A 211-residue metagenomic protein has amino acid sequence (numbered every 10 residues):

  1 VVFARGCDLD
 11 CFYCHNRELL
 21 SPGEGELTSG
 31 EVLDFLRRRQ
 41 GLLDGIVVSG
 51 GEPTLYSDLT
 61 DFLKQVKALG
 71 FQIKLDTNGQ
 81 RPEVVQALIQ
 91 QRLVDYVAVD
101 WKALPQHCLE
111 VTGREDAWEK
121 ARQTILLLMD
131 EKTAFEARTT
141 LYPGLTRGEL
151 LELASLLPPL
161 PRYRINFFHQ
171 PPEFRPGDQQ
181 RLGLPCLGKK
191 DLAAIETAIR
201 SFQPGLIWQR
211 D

Functional and structural regions predicted by a protein language model:
V1-L27: Canonical Radical SAM [4Fe-4S] cluster-binding loop centered on the CxxxCxxC motif and its immediate flanking residues
F3, S49-G50: A secondary-structure boundary/capping signal
E24-L27, T112-A117, Q180-D191: Alpha-helix N-cap and loop-to-helix initiation/capping positions
G25-F35: Glycine-rich, highly charged phosphate/nucleotide-binding loops
L33-G45, T54-R181: Conserved AdoMet/S-adenosylmethionine-binding subsite of the radical SAM
H169-P171, K190-D191, I195: Flexible C-terminal active-site loop/helix
P176, L184-G188, Q209-D211: Domain-scale selection of a single, long terminal region that carries the protein's primary operational module
L192-D211: A C-terminal junction/extension of Radical SAM enzymes
